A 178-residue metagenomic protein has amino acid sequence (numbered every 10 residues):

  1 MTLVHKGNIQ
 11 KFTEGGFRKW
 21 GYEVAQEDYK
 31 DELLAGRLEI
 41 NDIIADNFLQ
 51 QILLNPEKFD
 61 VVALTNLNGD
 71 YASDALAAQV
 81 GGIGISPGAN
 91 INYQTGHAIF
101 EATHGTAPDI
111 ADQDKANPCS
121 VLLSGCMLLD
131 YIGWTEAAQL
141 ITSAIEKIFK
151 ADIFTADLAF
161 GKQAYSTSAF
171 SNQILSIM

Functional and structural regions predicted by a protein language model:
M1-D46: Glycine-rich phosphate/diphosphate-binding loop of Rossmann-like nucleotide-binding domains
L3, N8-I9, L67, C126-M127 (+1 more regions): Glycine-rich phosphate/diphosphate-binding loops and the adjacent beta-loop-alpha structural elements that coordinate
G7-K11, L38-D42, V61-V62, D114-K115 (+3 more regions): Hydrophobic alpha-helical scaffolding
G7-N8, T135, L140, A144-M178: Glycine-rich phosphate/pyrophosphate-binding loop and the adjoining helix
E14, R18, P118-L122, T167: Short alpha-helical patches at coil-to-helix transitions and adjacent helical residues in well-structured domains
Q51-I153: Glycine-rich phosphate/nucleotide-binding loop
